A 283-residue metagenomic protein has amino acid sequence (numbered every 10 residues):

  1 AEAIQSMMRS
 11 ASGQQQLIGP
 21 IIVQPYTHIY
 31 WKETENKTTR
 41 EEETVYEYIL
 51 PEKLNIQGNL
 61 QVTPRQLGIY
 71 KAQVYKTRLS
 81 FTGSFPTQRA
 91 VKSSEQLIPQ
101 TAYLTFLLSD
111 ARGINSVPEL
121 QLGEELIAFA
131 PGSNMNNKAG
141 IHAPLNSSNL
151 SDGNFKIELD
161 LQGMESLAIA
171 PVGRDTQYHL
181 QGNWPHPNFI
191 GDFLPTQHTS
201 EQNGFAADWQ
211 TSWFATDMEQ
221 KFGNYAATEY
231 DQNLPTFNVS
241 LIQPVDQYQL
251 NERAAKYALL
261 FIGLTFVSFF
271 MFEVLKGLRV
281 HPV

Functional and structural regions predicted by a protein language model:
E2, R9, V23, E35-P235: Soluble non-transmembrane domains of integral membrane proteins
I4-E33: Short extracytoplasmic
M8-A11, W213, Q243-V245, A258 (+1 more regions): Generic secondary-structure transition motif, activating predominantly at the C-termini of alpha-helices
S10-Q14, Q88, F270: Generic N-terminal helix/loop capping motif
F237-Q247: Juxtamembrane membrane-water interface segments that cap and precede transmembrane helices
D246-V283: Core alpha-helical transmembrane segments of integral membrane proteins
